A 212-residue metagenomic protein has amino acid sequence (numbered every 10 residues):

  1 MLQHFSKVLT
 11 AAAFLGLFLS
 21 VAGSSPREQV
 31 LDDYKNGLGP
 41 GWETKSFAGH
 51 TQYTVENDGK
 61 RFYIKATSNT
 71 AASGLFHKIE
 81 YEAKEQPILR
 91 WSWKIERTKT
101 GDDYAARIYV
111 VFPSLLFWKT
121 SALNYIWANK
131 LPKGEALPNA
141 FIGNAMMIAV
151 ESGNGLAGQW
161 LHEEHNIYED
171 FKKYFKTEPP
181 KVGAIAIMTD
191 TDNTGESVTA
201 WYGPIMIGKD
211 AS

Functional and structural regions predicted by a protein language model:
S25-F47: Extracellular carbohydrate-recognition regions
Y34, I185, P204-I207: Extracellular beta-strand elements of beta-rich domains used for carbohydrate recognition/degradation or cell-matrix
T54-G74: Short carbohydrate-recognition loop motifs
K78-L89, N154-A157, E178: Extracellular/lumenal carbohydrate-interaction signature centered on repeated Trp-anchored short motifs
S92-K99, Y168-D170: Solvent-exposed strand-to-loop "edge" motifs in beta-rich extracellular domains
I95-D102, S114-L116, N193-G195: Extended, low-complexity, turn-rich repeat/linker tracts enriched in Gly/Pro/Ser/Thr and Asp/Glu that occur
K99-F112, T120-A122: Beta-strand acidic-aromatic groove motif in beta-rich domains, primarily in extracellular
D103-I108, G143-G153, A157-T199: Extracellular beta-strand ligand-recognition surfaces/modules
